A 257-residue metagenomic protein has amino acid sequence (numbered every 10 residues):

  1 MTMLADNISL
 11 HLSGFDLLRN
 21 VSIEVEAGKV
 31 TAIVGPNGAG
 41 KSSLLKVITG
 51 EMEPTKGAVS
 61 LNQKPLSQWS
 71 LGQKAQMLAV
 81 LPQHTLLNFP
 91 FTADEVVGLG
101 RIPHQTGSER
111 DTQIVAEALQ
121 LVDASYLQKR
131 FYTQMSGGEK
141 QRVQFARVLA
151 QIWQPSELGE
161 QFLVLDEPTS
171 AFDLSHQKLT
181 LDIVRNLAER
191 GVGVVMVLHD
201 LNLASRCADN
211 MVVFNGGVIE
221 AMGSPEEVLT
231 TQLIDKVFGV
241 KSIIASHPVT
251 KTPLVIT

Functional and structural regions predicted by a protein language model:
M3-A5, L18: Conserved structural motif at the start of ABC-family nucleotide-binding domains
V34-P36: The feature captures the beta-strand-to-loop junction immediately N-terminal to the Walker
T49: Helix-to-loop junction immediately C-terminal to a conserved catalytic motif
G57-P65: Conserved ABC transporter NBD signature motif
P65, V212, G216-E227: Conserved switch/coupling elements of ABC/ABC-like ATPase nucleotide-binding domains
R110-L127: Conserved ABC ATPase "signature" region
F131-M135, E139: Conserved ABC ATPase signature
T231, V237-T257: ABC ATPase nucleotide-binding domains
